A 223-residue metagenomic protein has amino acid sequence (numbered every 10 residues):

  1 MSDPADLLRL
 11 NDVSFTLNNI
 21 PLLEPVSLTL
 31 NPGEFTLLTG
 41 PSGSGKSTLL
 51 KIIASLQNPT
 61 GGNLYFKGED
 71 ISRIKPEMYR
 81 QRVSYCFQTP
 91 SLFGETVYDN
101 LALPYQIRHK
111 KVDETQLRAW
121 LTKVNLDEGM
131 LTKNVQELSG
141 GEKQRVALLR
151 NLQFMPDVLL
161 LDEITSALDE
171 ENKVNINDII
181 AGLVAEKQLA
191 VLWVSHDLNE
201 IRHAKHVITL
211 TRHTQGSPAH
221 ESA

Functional and structural regions predicted by a protein language model:
T39-P41: The feature captures the beta-strand-to-loop junction immediately N-terminal to the Walker
A54: Helix-to-loop junction immediately C-terminal to a conserved catalytic motif
G62-D70, Y79: Conserved ABC transporter NBD signature motif
P90-D99, I107-R108: Conserved catalytic motifs of ABC-family nucleotide-binding domains
V112-M130: Conserved ABC ATPase "signature" region
N134-L138, E142: Conserved ABC ATPase signature
L159-D162: Catalytic Walker B motif of ABC-type/P-loop ATPase nucleotide-binding domains
